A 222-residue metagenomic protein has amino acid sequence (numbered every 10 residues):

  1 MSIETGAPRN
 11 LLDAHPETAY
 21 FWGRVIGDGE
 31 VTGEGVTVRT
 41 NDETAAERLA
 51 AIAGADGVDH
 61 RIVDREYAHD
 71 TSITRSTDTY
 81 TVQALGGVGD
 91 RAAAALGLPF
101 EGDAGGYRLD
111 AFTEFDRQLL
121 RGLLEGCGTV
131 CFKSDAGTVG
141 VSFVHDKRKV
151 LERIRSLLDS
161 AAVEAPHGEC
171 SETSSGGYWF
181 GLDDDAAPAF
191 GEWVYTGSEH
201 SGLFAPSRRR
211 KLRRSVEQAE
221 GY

Functional and structural regions predicted by a protein language model:
M1-Y222: Internal intein/HINT superfamily modules and their associated LAGLIDADG
